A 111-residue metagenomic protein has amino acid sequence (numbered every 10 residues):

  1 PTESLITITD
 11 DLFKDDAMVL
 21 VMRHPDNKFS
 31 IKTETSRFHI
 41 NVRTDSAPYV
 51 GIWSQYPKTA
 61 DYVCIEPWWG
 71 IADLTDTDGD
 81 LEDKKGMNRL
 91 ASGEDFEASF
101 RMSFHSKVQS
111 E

Functional and structural regions predicted by a protein language model:
P1-D45: Active-site/ligand-binding surface loops and adjacent short beta/alpha elements that line catalytic pockets across
D11-F13, M18, P57-K58, D73 (+2 more regions): Short capping/connector residues at structural and topological boundaries
V21, S30-K32, S54-Y56, R89-S92: A general structural signal for short secondary-structure junctions and capping/turn motifs
K28-S30, C64, E97-R101: Beta-strand secondary-structure signal
T33-D76: Glycine-rich active-site loops that engage anionic ligands at enzyme catalytic sites
D80-M87: Short alpha-helix capping/helix-loop boundary micro-motifs
N88-S106: Short Pro-Gly-centered flexible turn/kink motifs
K107-E111: Terminal connector regions
